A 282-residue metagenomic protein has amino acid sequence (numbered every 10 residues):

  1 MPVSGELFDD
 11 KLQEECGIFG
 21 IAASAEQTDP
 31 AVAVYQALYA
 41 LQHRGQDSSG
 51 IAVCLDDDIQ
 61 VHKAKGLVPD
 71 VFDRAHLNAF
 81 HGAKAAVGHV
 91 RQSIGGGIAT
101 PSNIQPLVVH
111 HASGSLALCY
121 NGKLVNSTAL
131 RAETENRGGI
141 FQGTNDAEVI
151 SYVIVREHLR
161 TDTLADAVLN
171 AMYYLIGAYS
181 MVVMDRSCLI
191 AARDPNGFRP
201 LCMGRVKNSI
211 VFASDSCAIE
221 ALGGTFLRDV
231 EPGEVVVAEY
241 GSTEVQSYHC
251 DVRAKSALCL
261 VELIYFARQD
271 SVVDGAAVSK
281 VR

Functional and structural regions predicted by a protein language model:
M1-P232, V237-R282: Conserved short alpha-helical segments that host acidic/polar catalytic motifs at enzyme active sites
